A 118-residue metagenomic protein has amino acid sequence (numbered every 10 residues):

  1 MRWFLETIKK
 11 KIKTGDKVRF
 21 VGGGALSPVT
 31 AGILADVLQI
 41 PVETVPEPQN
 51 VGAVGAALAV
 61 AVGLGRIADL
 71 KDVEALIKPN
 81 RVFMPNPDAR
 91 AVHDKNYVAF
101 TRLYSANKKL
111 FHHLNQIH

Functional and structural regions predicted by a protein language model:
M1-H118: Glycine/Thr-rich phosphate-binding loops that ligate phosphate moieties of nucleotide and other phosphorylated ligands
